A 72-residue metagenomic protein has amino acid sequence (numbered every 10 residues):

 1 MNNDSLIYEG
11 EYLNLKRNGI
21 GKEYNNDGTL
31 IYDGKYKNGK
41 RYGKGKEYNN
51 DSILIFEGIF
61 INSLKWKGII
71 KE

Functional and structural regions predicted by a protein language model:
M1-E72: Glycine/tyrosine- and acidic-biased, solvent-exposed loop/turn segments at the edges of beta-strands
